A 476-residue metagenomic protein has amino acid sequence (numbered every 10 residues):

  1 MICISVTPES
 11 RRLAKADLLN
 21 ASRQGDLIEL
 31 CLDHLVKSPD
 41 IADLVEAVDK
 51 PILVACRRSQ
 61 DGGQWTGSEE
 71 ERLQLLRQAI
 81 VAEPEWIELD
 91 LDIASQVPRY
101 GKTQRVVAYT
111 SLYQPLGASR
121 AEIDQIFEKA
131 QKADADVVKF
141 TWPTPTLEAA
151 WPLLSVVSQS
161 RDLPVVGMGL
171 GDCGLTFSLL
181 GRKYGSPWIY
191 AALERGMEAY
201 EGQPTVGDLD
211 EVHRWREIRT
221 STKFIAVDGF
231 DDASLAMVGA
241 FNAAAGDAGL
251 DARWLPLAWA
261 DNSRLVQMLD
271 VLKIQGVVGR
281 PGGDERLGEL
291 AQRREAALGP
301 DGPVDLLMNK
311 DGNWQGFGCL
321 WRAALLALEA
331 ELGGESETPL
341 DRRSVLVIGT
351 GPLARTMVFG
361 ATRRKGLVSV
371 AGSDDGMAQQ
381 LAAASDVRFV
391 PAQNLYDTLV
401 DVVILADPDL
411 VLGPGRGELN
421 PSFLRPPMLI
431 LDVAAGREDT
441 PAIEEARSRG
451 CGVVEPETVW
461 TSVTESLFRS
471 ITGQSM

Functional and structural regions predicted by a protein language model:
M1-E122, A135, W142: Active-site beta->alpha loop and helix N-cap motifs at the rims of alpha/beta catalytic domains
L44, R286, L410-I430: Rossmann-fold NAD(P) dinucleotide-binding segment
I52-Q96, R286-E335: Glycine/small-residue-rich loop that forms an oxyanion/phosphate-binding "nest" at active or ligand-binding sites
D92-F224: Catalytic alpha/beta core domains of metabolic enzymes, predominantly
G169, F224-D231, G316-W321, L328 (+3 more regions): Glycine-rich adenosine-cofactor-binding loop
T222-L332, R437, I443-E445, R449: Phosphate/diphosphate ligand-binding glycine-rich loop within oxidoreductases
L332-S336, P427-L429, V433-M476: Adenosine-phosphate binding glycine-rich loop
D386-V400: Short acidic low-complexity segments
